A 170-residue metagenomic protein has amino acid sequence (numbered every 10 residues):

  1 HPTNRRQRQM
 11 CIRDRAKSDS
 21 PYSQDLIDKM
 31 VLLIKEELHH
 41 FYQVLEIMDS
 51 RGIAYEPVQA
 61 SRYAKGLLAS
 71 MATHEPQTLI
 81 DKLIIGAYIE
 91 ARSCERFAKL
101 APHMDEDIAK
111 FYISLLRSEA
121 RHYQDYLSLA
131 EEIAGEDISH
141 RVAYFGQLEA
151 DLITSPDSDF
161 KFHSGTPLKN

Functional and structural regions predicted by a protein language model:
H1-D14: Single conserved hydrophobic/aromatic residue that forms the stacking wall/gate of nucleotide- or nucleobase-binding
R6-Q9, A87-C94, A120-Y123: Hydrophobic faces of stable alpha-helices that mediate helix-helix packing
A16-D25, K99-I113, S128-H140: Inter-helical turn/loop segments and adjacent helix faces that build the functional surface of alpha-helical bundle
S20, Q24, A54-M71, G135-S155: Charge-rich, acidic-biased intrinsically disordered regions
P21-H39, L79-G86, E106-A120: Alpha-helical scaffold segments that form or flank carboxylate-/histidine-based iron centers
Q24, D28-S61, Y126-A130: Conserved alpha-helical segments that form or flank metal/cofactor-binding pockets of metalloenzymes
Q59-A64, G86-A98: A structural motif
R62-G86, H103-M104, D151-N170: Acidic/His metal-coordination segments adjacent to aromatic residues that form catalytic metal sites in metalloenzymes
